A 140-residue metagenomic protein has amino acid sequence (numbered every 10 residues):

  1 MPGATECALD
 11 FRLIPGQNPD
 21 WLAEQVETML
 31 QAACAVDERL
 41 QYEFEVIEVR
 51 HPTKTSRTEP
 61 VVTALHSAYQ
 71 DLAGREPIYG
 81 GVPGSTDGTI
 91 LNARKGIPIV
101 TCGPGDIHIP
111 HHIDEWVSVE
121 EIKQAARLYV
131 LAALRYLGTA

Functional and structural regions predicted by a protein language model:
M1-A140: Metal-dependent amide/peptide-bond hydrolase catalytic core, centered on the "pita-bread" metallohydrolase fold
